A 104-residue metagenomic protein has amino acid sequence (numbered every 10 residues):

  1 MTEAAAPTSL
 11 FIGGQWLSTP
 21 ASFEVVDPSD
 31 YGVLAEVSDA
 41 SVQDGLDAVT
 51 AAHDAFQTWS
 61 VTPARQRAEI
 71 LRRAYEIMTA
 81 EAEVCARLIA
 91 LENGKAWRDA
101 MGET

Functional and structural regions predicted by a protein language model:
M1-E36, E69, R73: Terminal low-complexity tails and localization/encapsulation signals of metabolic enzymes
G32-T104: Glycine-rich loop-to-alpha-helix module at the N-terminal edge of alpha/beta enzyme cores
